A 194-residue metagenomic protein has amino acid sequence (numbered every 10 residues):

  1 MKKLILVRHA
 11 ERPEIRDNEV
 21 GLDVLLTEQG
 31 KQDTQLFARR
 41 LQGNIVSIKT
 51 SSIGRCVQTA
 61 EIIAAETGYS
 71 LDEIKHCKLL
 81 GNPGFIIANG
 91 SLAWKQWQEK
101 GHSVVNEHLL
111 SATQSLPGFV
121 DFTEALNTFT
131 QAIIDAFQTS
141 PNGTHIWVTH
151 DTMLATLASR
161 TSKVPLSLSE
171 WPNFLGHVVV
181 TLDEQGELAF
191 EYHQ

Functional and structural regions predicted by a protein language model:
M1-C77, F119-V120, P165-E184, F190-Y192: Active-site-proximal alpha-helix that buttresses catalytic centers in soluble enzyme cores
K3-R8, S140-T149: Beta-strand elements within well-structured catalytic alpha/beta cores of enzymes that handle phosphate/sulfate esters
E14, V20, V24-L25, I63-Q131: Phosphate-handling substructures
R16-E19, I45-V46, Q114-L116, H145-D151 (+1 more regions): A generic short-segment signal for beta-strand/edge and adjacent turn/coil regions
R40, L80-Q96, T139-G143, M153-Q194: Acidic, low-complexity terminal tails and accessory targeting/binding regions of phosphate-metabolizing enzymes
I53-G54, H150-T152: Alpha-helix N-cap/helix-start capping motif
E107-H108, D135, L168: Compositionally biased, intrinsically disordered low-complexity regions enriched in charged/polar residues
N127-P141: A short, acidic, amphipathic alpha-helical segment used as a generic capping/interface helix at domain edges
